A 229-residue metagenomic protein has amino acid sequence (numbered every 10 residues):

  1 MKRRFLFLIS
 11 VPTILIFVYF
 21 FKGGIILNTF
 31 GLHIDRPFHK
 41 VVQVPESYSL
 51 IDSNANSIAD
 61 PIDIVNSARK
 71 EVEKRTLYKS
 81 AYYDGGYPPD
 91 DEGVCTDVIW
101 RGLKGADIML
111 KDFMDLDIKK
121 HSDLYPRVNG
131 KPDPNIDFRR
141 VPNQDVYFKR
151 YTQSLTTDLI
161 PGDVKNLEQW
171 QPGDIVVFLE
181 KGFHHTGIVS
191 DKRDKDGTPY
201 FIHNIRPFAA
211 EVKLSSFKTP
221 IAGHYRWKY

Functional and structural regions predicted by a protein language model:
M1-I14, F21-G23: N-terminal Sec-pathway targeting helices
F5, D196-Y229: Low-complexity, Gly/Ser/Thr/Pro-rich intrinsically disordered linker/tail segments
K22-K149: N-terminal capping segments
Y78, Y147, F178, H224-Y225: Aromatic side chains
K111, V189, P220-G223: A structural signal for short, hydrophobic beta-strand segments that form beta-sheets in beta-rich/all-beta domains
K119-P207: ...with weaker cross-activation on analogous glycine-rich loops/strands in unrelated enzymes
